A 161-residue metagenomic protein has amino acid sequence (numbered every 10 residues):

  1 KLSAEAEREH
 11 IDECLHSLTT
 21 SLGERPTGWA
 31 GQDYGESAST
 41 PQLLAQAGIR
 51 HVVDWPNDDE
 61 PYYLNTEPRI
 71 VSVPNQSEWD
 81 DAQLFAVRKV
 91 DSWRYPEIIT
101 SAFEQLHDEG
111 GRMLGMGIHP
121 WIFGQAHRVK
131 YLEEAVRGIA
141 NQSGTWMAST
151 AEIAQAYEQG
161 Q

Functional and structural regions predicted by a protein language model:
K1-N75, H127-Y131: Catalytic domains of cell-wall/extracellular-matrix polysaccharide-remodeling enzymes, centered on de-N-acetylation
S3, R25-P26, Q83-S92, I118-W121: Surface-exposed cleft-lining segments at the edges of enzyme active sites
H10-C14, L18, T40, Y95-A102 (+2 more regions): Alpha-helical packing segments of well-folded alpha/beta enzyme cores
D33, D54, K89-E97, F123-H127: Active-site glycine- and acidic-residue-rich loops that bind and position anionic ligands or nucleotide-like cofactors
Y34-E36, D58, S77-D80, H119-F123 (+1 more regions): Short, solvent-exposed loop/turn segments at secondary-structure junctions
Y63-N65, Q83-F85, E158: Short, well-ordered secondary-structure micro-motifs
R69, P74-D108: A conserved mid-domain beta-alpha-beta active-site/ligand-binding segment of alpha/beta enzyme cores
T100-Q161: C-terminal domain-boundary segment and adjacent tail
